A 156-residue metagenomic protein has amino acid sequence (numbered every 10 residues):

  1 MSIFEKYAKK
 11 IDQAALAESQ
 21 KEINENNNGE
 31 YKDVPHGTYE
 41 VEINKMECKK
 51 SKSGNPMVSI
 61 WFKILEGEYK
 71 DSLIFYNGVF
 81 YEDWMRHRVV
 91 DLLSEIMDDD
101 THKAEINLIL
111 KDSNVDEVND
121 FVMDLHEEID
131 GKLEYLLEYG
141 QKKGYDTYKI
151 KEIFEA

Functional and structural regions predicted by a protein language model:
M1-A156: Short beta-rich binding modules
